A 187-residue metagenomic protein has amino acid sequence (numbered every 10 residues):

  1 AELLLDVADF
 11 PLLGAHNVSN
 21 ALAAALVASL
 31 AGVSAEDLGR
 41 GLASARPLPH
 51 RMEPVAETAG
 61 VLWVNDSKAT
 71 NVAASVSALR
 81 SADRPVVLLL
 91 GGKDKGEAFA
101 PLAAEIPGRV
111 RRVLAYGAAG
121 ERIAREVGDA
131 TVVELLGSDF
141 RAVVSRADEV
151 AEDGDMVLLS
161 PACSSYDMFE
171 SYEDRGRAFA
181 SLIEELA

Functional and structural regions predicted by a protein language model:
L5-V110, R125: Nucleotide phosphate-binding/pyrophosphate-handling subdomain across enzymes that bind or process nucleotide phosphates
L26, F169-Y172: Short, solvent-exposed loop/turn segments at secondary-structure boundaries
L62, S165-M168: A short acidic, helix-capping loop that chelates divalent metal ions and anchors anionic groups
A69, L136-G137, F169: Conserved aromatic
A100-D155: C-terminal helical cap/extension that packs against the catalytic core of soluble nucleotide-cofactor enzymes
L158-A162: Short beta-strands and strand-loop turn motifs
A180-A187: Short, flexible loop segments at boundaries between secondary-structure elements
